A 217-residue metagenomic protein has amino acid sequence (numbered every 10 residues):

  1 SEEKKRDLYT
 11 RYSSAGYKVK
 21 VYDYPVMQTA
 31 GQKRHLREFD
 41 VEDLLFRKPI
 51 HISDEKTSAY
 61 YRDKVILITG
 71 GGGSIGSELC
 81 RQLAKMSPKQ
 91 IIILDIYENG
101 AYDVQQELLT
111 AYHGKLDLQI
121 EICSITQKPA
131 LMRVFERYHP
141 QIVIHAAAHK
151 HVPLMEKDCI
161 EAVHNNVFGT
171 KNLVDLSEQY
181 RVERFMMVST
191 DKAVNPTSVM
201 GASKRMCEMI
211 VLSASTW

Functional and structural regions predicted by a protein language model:
S1, P88-K89, F135-I144, H151-V152 (+1 more regions): Proline-aspartate-enriched helix->loop->beta-strand connector
E2-R6, Q119-I142: Conserved Rossmann-fold cofactor-binding substructure of NAD(P)-dependent oxidoreductases
E2-V65: Flexible, Lys/Arg-rich cytosolic regulatory linkers and terminal tails that connect or flank
A15-Y17, T29-G31, H145, H149-R205 (+1 more regions): Conserved Rossmann-fold NAD(P)-dependent oxidoreductase catalytic core, especially the SDR/UDP-sugar
K18, K89-I91, D117, E183-R184: Residues at the starts of beta-strands that form the adenosine-phosphate
V65-M86: N-terminal Rossmann NAD(P)H-binding glycine-rich loop of SDR-like oxidoreductase domains
D95-G100: Helix N-cap at the beta1-alpha1 junction of Rossmann-like dinucleotide-binding domains, i.e., the first residues
V104-K115: Short, conserved SAM-binding/catalytic segment of Class I S-adenosyl-L-methionine-dependent methyltransferases
